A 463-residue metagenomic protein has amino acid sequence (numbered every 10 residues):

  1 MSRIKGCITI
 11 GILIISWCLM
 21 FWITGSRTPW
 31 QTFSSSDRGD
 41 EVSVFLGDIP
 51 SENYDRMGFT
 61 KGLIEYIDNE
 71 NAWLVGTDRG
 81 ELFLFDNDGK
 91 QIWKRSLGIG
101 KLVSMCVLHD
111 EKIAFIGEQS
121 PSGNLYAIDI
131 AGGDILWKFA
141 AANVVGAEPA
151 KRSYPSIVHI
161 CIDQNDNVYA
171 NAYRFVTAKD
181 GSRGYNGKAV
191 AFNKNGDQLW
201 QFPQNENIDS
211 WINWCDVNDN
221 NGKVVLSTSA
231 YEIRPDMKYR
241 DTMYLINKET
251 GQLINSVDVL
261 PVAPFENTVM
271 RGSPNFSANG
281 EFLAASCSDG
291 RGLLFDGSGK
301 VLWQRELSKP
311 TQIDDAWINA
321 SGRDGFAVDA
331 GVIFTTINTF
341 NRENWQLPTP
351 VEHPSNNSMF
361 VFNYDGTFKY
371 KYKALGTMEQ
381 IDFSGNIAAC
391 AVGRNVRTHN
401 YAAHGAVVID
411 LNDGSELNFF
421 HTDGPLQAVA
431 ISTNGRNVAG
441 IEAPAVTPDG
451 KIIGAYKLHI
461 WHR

Functional and structural regions predicted by a protein language model:
M1-L13: N-terminal Sec-pathway targeting helices
I12-M20: Sec-dependent N-terminal signal peptides of Gram-positive bacterial secreted proteins and lipoproteins
W22-R463: Secretory-pathway ectodomains
